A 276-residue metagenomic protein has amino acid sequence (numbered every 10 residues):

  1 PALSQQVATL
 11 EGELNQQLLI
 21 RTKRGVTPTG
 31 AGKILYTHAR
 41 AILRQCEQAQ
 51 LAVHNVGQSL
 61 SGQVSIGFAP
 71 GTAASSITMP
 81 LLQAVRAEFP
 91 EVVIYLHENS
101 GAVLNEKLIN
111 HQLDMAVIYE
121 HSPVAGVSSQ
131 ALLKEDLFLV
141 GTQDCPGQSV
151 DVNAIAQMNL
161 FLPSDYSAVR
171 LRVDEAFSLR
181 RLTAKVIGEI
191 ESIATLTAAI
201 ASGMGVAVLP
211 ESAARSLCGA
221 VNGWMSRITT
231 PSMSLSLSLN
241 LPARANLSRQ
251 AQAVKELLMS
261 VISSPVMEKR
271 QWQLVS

Functional and structural regions predicted by a protein language model:
E11-P28: A short LG(V/I)-centered, amphipathic sequence patch enriched for acidic residue(s) preceding the LG motif
E13-L14, L35-G57: Alpha-helical linker/hinge and terminal dimerization helices associated with HTH transcriptional regulators
Q58, V127-D165: Flexible hinge/capping segments at coil-to-helix
Q63-V124: Central regulatory/effector-binding core of bacterial HTH transcription factors
S100-L104, I109-L113, Y166-W224: Hydrophobic hinge/microswitch elements
V124-A131, E135, V150, A194-N246: Beta-alpha-beta core module
N159-R180, L247-A251, K255, V261-R270: Secondary-structure junction motif
